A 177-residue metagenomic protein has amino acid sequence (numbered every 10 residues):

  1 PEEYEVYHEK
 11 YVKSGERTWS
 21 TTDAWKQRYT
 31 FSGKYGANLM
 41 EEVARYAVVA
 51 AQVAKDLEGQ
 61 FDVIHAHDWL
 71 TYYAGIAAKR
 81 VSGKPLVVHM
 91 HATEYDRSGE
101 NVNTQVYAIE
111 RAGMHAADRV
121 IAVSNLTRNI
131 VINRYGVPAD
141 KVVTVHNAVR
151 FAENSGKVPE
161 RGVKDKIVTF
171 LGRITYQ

Functional and structural regions predicted by a protein language model:
P1-D56, I167: A conserved catalytic-core segment of Leloir-type glycosyltransferases
V43-V49, S82-V87, Y95-A112, F151: Nucleotide-sugar donor phosphate/pyrophosphate-binding loop at the beta->alpha transition of glycosyltransferases
F61, A117: An anion/phosphate-binding loop that grips the pyrophosphate of nucleotide cofactors and donors
V63-H65, Y72, A78-R97, I121: Active-site proximal beta-strand in glycosyltransferases
V123, V145, F170-I174: Short hydrophobic "strand-cap" motifs at the C-terminus of beta-strands
L126, A148: Carbohydrate-associated surface elements
G162-Q177: Conserved donor-binding/catalytic core segment of Leloir-type glycosyltransferases
